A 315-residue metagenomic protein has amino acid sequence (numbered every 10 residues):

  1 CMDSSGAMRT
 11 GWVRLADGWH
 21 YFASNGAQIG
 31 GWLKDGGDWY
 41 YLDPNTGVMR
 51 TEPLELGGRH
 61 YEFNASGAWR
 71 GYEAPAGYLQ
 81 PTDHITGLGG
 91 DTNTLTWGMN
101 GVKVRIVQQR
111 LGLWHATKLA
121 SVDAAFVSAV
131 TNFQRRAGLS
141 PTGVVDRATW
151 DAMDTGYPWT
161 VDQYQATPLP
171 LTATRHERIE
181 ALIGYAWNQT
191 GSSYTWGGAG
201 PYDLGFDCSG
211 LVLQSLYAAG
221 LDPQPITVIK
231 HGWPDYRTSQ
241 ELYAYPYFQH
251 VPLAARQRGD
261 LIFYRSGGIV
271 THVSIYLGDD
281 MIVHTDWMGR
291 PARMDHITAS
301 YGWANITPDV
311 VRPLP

Functional and structural regions predicted by a protein language model:
C1-T86: Extracellular adhesion/carbohydrate-binding repeat motifs centered on closely spaced tryptophans
R14, K34, I106, A125-S128 (+1 more regions): Residue-level recognition of short, solvent-exposed, well-ordered loop/turn junctions that link secondary-structure
P53, T94-T155, V228, Y276: Short acidic, glycine/serine/threonine-rich helix-capping segments at coil-helix boundaries
Y72-A120, Y164-E177: Acidic, Ser/Thr/Pro/Gly-enriched interdomain connector segments
Q109, S128-S140, R147-D151, T155-P170 (+4 more regions): Cysteine-nucleophile amide-bond enzymes
P158-Q224, G267-H272, V283-T285: N-terminal capping segments
S193-R258, W303-I306: Catalytic cysteine-centered active-site loop
P234-D235, E241-P252, R265-P315: Aromatic- and glycine-rich peptidoglycan recognition patches
